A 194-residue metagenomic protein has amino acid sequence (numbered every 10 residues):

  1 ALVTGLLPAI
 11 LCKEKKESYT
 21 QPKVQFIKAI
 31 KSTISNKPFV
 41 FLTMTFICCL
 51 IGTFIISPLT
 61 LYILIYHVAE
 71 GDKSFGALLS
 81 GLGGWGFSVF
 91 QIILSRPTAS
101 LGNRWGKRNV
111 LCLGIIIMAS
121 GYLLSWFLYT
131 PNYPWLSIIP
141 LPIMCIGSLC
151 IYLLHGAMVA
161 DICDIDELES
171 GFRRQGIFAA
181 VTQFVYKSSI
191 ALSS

Functional and structural regions predicted by a protein language model:
A1-S194: Membrane-embedded alpha-helical bundles of multi-pass transporters/translocases, especially carrier/permease families
